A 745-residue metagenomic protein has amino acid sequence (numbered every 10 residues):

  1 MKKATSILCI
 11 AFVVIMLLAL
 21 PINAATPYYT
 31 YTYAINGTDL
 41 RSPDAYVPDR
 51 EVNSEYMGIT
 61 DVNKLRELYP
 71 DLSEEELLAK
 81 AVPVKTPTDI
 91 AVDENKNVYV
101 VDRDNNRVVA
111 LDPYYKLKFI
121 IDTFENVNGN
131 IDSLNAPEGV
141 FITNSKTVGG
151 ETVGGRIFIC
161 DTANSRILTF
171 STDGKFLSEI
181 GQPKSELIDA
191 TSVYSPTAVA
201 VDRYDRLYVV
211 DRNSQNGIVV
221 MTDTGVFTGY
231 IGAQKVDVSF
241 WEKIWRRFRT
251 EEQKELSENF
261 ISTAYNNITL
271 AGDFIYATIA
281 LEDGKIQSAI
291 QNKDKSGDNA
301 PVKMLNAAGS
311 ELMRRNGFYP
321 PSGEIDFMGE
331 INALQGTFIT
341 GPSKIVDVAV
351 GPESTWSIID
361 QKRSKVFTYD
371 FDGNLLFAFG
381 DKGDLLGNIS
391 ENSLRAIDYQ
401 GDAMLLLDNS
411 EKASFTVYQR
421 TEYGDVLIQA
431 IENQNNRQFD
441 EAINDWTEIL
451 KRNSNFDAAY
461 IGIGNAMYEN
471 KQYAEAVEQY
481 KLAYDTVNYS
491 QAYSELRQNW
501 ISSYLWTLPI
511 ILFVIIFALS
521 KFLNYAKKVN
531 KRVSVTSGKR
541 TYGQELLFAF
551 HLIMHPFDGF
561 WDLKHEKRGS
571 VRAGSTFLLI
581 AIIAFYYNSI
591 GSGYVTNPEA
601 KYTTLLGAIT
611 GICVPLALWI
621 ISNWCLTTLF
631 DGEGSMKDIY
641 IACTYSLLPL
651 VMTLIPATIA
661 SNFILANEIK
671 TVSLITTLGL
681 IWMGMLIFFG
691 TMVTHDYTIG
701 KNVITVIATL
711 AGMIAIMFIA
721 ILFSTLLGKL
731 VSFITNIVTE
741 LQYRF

Functional and structural regions predicted by a protein language model:
A4-N23: Sec-dependent N-terminal signal peptides of Gram-positive bacterial secreted proteins and lipoproteins
A25-I461, A466: Eukaryotic scaffold repeat domains enriched in small/polar residues
A459, A492-Y493: TPR alpha-solenoid repeat register
Y468-S490, I516-A518: TPR/TPR-like (Sel1-like) alpha-helical repeat modules
I501-N524: Selective detector of the "anchor" transmembrane alpha-helix that sits immediately C-terminal
I516-R540: Juxtamembrane interface at the cytosolic side of transmembrane helices
K539-K637: Selected alpha-helical membrane-embedding segments in polytopic membrane proteins
L606-T610, W619-L726: Hydrophobic alpha-helical transmembrane segments and adjacent short intramembrane/lumenal linkers of inner/organellar
